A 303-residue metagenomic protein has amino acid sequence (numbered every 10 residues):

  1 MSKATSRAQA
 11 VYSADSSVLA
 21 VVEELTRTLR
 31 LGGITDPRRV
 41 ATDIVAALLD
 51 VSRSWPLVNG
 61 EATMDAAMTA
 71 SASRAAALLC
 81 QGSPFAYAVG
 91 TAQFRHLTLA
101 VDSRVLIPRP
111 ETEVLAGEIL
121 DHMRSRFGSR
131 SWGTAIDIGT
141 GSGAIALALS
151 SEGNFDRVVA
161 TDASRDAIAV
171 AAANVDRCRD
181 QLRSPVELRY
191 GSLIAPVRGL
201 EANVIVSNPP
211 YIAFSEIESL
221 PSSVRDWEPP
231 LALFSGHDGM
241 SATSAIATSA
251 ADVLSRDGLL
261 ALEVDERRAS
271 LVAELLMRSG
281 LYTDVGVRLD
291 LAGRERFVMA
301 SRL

Functional and structural regions predicted by a protein language model:
M1-P56: Non-catalytic accessory regions of SAM-dependent methyltransferases
S2, D43-H122: Conserved AdoMet
L29, M123, V175, R179 (+2 more regions): Conserved hydrophobic residues forming the short capping helix/wall of the S-adenosyl-L-methionine
I44, G82, T112, I145 (+6 more regions): Residue-level signal for inorganic ion chemistry
A100, E187-R189, G286-R288: General small-molecule cofactor/ligand-binding pocket signal
V114-S219, A245: Conserved SAM/SAH cofactor-binding pocket of Class I
Y211-A242: Mobile active-site "lid"/loop adjacent to the S-adenosyl-L-methionine
H237-S301: Conserved Class I SAM-dependent methyltransferase catalytic core
